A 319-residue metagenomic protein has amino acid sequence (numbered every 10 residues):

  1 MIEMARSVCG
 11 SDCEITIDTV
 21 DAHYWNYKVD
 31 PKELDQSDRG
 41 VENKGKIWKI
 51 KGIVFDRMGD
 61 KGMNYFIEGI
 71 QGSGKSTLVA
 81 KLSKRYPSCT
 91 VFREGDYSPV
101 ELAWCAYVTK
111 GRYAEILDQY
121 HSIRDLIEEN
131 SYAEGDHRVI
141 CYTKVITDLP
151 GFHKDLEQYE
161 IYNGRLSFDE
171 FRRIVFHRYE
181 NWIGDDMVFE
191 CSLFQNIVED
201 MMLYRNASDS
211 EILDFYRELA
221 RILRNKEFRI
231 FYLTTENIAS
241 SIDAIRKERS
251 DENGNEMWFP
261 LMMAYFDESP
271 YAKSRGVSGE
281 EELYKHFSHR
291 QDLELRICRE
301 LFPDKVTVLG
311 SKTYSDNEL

Functional and structural regions predicted by a protein language model:
I67: Hydrophobic anchor at the beta1->P-loop junction of P-loop NTPases
I70: P-loop (Walker A) phosphate-binding loop of NTP-binding proteins
G74: Conserved glycine(s) of the Walker
L78: Hydrophobic positions on the alpha1 helix immediately C-terminal to the Walker A/P-loop
K84-S131, M201: Conserved substrate/cofactor phosphate-moiety recognition/catalytic segment in nucleotide-dependent phosphotransferases
N130-A220: Glycine-rich phosphate-binding loop used to anchor ATP phosphates in small-molecule kinases, encompassing both
E190-S192, D209-M263: Conserved phosphate-donor/acceptor-positioning beta-strand/loop module used by diverse small-molecule
M257-L319: NTP-dependent small-molecule kinase module
